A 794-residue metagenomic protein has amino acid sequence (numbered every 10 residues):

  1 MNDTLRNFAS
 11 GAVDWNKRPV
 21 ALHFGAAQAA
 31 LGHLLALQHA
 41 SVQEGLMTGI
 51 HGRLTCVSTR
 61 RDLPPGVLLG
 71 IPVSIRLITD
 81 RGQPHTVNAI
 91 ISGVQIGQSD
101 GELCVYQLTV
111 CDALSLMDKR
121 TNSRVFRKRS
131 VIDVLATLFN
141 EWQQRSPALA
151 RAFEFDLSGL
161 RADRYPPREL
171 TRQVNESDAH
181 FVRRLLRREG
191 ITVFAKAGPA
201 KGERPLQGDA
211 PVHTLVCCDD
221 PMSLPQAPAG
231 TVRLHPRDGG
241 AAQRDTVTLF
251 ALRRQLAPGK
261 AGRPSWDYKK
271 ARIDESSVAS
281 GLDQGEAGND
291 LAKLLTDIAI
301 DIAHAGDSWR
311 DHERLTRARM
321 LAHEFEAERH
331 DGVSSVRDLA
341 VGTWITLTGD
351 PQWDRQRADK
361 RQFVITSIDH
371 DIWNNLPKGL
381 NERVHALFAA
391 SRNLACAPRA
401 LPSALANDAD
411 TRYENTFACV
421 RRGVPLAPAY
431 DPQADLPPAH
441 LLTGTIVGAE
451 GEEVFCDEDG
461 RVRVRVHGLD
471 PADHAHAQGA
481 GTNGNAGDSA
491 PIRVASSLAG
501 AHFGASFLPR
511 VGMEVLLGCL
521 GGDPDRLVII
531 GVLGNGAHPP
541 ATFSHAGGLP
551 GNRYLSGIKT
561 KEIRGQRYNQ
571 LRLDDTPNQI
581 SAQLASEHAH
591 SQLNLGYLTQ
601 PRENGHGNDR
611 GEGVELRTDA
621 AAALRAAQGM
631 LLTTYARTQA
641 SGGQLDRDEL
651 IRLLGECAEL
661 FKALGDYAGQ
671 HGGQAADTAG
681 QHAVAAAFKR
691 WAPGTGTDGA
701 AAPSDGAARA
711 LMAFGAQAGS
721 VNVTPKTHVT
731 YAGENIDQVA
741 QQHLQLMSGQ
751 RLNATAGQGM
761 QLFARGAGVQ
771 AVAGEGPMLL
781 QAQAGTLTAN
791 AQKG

Functional and structural regions predicted by a protein language model:
M1-G794: Amphipathic alpha-helical and helix-coil boundary elements used as assembly and membrane-proximal scaffolds
